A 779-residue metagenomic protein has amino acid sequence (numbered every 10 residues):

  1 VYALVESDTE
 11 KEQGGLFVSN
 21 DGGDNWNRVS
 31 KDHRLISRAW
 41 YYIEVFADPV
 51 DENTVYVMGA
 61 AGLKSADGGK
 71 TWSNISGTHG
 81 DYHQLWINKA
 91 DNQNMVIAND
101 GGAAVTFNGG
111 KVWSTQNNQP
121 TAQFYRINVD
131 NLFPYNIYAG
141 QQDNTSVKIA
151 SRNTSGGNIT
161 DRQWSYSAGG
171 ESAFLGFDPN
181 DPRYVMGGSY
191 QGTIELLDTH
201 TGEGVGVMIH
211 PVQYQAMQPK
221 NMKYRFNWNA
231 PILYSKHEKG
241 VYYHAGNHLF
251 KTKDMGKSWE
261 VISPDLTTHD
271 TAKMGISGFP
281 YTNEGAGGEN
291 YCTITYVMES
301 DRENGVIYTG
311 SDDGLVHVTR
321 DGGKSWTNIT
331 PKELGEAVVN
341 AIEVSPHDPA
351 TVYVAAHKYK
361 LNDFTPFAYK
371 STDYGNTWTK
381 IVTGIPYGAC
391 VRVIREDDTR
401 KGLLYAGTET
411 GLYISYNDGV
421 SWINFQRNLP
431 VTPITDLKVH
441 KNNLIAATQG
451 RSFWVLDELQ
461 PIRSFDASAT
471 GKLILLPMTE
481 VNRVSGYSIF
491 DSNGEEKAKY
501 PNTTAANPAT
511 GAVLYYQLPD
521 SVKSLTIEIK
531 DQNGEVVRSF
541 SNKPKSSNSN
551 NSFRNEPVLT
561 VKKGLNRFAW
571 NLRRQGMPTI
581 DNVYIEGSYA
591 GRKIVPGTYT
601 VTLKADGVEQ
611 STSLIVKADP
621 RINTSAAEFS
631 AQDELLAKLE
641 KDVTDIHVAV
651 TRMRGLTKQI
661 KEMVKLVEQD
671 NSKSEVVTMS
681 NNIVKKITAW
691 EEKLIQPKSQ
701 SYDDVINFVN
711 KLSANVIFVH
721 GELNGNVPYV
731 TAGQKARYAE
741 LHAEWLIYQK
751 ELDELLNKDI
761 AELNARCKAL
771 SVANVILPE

Functional and structural regions predicted by a protein language model:
V1-Y500, A509-T510, K543-K545, R554: Beta-propeller blade termini and top-face loops
E195-L197, L514-Y515, S521-F540, T598-T602: Beta-strand-rich binding/interaction modules
P461-Y487, S613-H647: Low-complexity, Pro/Ser/Thr- and charge-rich linker/hinge segments at domain boundaries
I489-T526, K530, R567-A569, E640-V643: Contiguous beta-strand segments within globular domains
V536-A590: Glycine-centered tight-turn motifs at strand-turn-strand junctions
L565, I594-T598: Extracellular Ig-like/FN3 beta-sandwich strand-entry sites
G576-I580, K604-T612: Short acidic/polar inter-strand loop motif in beta-rich domains
A605, T612-L614, D645-E779: Mature extracytoplasmic or organellar-lumen-exposed domains after removal of signal/transit peptides
